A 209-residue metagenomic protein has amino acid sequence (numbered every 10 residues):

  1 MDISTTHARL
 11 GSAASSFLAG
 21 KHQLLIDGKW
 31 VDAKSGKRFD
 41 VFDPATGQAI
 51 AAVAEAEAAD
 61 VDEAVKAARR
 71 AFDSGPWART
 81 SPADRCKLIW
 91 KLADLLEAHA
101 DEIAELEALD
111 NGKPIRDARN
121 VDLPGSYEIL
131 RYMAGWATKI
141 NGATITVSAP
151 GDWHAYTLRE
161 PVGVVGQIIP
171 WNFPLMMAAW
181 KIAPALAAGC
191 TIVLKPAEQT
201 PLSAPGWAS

Functional and structural regions predicted by a protein language model:
M1-V53, K87, K91, K139-I168: Terminal low-complexity tails and localization/encapsulation signals of metabolic enzymes
R9, L95, D117-V121, W153 (+1 more regions): A general boundary/transition motif marking the beginning of the first structured unit of a protein
S16, W77, L130-Y132, W171 (+1 more regions): Tryptophan-centric aromatic hotspots in well-structured domains and transmembrane helices
V31, E57, Q199: Short, glycine-/Ser/Thr-/acidic-enriched flexible segments
K34, V61, A100, R119 (+2 more regions): Alpha-helix N-cap/helix-start motif
I50-I140: Glycine-rich loop-to-alpha-helix module at the N-terminal edge of alpha/beta enzyme cores
G142-S209: Rossmann-like NAD(P) dinucleotide-binding subdomain of oxidoreductase/dehydrogenase enzymes
